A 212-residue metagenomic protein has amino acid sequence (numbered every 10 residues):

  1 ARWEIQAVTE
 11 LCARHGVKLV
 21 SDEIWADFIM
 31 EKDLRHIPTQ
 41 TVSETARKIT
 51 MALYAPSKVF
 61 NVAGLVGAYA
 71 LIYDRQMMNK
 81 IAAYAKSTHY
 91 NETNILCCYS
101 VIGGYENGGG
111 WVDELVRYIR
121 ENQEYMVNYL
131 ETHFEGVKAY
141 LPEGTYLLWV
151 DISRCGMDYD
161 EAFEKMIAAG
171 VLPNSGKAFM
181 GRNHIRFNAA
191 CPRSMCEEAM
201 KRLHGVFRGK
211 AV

Functional and structural regions predicted by a protein language model:
A1-V212: PLP-dependent class I/II
